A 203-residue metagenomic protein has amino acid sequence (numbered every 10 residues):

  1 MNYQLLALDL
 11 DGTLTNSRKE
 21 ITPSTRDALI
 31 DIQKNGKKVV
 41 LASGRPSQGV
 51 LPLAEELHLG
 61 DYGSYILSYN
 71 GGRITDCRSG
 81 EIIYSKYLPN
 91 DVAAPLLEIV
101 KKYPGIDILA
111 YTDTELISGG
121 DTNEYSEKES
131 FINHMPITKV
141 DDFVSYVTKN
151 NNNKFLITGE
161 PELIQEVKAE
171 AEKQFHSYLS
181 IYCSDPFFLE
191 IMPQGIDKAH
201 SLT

Functional and structural regions predicted by a protein language model:
N2-R18, L41: Asp-based phosphoryl-transfer active-site loop
T13, K38, E81-Y84, N152-F155 (+1 more regions): Conserved short-loop catalytic and cofactor-binding motifs
S17, R45, L88, G159-E160 (+1 more regions): Structured loop/turn residues at secondary-structure junctions
T22-S24, I196-D197: Charged helix-capping and loop-helix junction motifs
P23-Y125: Active-site phosphate-binding/coordination module
I99, G105-T203: Conserved acidic, metal-coordinating active-site core of Asp-based, Mg2+-dependent phosphoryl-transfer enzymes
